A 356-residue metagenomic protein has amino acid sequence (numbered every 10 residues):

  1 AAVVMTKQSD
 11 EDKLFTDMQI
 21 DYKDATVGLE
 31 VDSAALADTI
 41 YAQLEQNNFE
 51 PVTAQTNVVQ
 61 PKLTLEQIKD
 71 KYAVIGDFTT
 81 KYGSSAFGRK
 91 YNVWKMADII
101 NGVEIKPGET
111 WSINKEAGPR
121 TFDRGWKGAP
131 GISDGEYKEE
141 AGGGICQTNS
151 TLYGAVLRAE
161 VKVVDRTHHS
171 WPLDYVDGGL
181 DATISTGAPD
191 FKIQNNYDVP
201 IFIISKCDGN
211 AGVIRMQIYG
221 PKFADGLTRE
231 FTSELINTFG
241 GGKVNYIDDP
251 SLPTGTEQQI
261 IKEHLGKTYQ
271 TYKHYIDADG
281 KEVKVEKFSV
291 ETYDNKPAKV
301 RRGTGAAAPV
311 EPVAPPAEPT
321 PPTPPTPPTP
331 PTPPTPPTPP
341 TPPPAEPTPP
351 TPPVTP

Functional and structural regions predicted by a protein language model:
A1-P356: Well-ordered beta-sheet/strand-loop patches within structured domains
